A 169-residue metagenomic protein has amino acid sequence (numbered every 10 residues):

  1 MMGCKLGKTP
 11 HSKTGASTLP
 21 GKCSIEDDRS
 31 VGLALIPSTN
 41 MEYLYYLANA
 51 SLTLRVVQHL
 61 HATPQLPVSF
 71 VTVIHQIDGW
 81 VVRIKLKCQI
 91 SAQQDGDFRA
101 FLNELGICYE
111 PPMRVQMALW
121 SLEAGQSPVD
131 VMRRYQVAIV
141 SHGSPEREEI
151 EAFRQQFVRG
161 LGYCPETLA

Functional and structural regions predicted by a protein language model:
C4, H11, K22-C23, D28-A169: Acidic/polar low-complexity segments and flexible, solvent-exposed patches
